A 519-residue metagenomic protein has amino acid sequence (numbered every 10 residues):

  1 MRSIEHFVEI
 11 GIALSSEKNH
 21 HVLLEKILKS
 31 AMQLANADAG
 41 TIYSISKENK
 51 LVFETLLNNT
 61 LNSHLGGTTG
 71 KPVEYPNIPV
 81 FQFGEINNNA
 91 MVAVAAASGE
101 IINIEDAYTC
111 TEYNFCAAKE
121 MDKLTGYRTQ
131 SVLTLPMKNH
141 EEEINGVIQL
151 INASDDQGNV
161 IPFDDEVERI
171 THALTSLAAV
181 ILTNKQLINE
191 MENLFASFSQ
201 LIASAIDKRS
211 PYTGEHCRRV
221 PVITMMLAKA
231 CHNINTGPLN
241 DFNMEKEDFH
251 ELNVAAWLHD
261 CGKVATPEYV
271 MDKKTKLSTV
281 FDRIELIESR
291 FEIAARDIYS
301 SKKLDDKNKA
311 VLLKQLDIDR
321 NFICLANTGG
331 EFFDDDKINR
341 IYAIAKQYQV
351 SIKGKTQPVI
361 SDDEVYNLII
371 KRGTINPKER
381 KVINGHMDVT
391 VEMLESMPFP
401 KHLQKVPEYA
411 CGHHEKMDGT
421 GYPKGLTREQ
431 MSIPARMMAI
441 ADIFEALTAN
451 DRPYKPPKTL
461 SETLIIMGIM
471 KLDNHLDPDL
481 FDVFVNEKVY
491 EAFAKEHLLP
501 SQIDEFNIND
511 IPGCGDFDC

Functional and structural regions predicted by a protein language model:
M1-K26, S30-L34, E54-L57, L187-L201 (+1 more regions): Signal-transmission linkers at sensory-effector interfaces
H6, G158-T183, H250, I433 (+1 more regions): Amphipathic alpha-helical "output/dimerization" segments
T41-N87, T109-C110, L277, F281-E285 (+5 more regions): GAF sensory/regulatory domain recognition with acknowledged cross-activation on helical regulatory dimers
N62-R128, N367-I370, N376-P377, D388: Regulatory sensory and allosteric helical modules in signal-transduction proteins and certain transcription factors
A97-I101, V147-I148, D156, R169-M191 (+5 more regions): Signal-transmission/dimerization alpha-helices at domain junctions
F115, R128, E143-N145, I151-A173 (+4 more regions): Regulatory loop-to-helix N-cap segments in sensory/regulatory domains that couple ligand/signal detection
Q130-E141, G146: A short, aliphatic-rich beta-strand micro-motif
P162-E166, A173, I202, D272-Y299 (+3 more regions): Divalent-cation-assisted or electrostatically stabilized phosphate/pyrophosphate-binding catalytic cores
